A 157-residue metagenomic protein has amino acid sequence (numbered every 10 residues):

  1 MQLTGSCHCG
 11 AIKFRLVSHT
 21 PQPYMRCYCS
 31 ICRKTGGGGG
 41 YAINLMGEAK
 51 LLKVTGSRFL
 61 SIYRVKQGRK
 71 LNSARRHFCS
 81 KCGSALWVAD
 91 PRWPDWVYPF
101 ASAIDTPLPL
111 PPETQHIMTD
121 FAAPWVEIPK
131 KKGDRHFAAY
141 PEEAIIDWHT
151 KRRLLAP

Functional and structural regions predicted by a protein language model:
M1-S6, A11-P157: A short Gly-Trp-Pro
